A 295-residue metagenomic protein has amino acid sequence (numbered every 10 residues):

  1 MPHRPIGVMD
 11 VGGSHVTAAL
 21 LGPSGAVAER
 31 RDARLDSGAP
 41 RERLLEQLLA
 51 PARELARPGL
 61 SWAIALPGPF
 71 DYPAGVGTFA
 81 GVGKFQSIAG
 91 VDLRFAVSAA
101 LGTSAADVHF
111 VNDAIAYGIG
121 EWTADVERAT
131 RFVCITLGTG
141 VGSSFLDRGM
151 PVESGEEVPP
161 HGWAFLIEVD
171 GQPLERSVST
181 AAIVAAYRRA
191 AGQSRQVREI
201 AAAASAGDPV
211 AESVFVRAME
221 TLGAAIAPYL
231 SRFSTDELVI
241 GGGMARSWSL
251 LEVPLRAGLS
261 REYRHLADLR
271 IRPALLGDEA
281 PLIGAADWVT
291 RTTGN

Functional and structural regions predicted by a protein language model:
M1-P2, I6, Q86, L101 (+3 more regions): Nucleotide/phosphate-binding catalytic cleft detector across ATP-hydrolyzing and phosphate-transferring enzymes
P2-L66: Conserved phosphate-binding loops in N-terminal lobes of ATP-dependent enzymes of the actin/Hsp70/sugar-kinase
I6-D10, S61-A63, R131-T136, G142 (+1 more regions): Short glycine-aspartate micro-motif
S14, P67-F70, G138-G140, M244-A245: Short glycine-rich anion-binding loops that position phosphate/pyrophosphate groups of nucleotides and phosphorylated
A19-L21, R30-R31, G38-E42, I88-A89 (+3 more regions): Glycine/GP-enriched mid-protein hinge/lid loop-to-helix segment characteristic of carbohydrate kinases
L21, H109-V111, I115-W122, R246 (+2 more regions): Glycine-rich phosphate-binding/hydrolytic loop that grips phosphoryl groups
R31-P58, P173, A182-V239, M244-E252 (+1 more regions): Adenine-nucleotide phosphate-binding core of ATP-dependent small-molecule kinases
R41-E46, P58-S61, F70-R131, S249-E262: Glycine-rich phosphate-binding loop and adjoining helix at the ATP-binding site of ATP-dependent phosphoryl-transfer
